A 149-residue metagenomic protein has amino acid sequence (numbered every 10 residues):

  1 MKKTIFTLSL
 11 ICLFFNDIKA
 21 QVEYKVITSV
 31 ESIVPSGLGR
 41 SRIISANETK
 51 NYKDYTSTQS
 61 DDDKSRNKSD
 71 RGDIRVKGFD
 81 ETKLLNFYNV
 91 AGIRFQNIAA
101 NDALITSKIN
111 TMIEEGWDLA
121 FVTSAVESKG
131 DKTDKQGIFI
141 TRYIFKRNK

Functional and structural regions predicted by a protein language model:
M1-E23: Bacterial Sec-dependent N-terminal signal peptides
D17-K149: Terminus-proximal functional modules
